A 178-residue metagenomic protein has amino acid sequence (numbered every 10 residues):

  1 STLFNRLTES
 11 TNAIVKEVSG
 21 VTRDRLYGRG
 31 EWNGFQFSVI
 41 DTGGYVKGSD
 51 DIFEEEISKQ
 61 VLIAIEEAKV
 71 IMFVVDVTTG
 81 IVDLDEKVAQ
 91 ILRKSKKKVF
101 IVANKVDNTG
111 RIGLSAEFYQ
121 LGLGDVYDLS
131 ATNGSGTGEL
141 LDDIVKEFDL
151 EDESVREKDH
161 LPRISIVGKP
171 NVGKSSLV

Functional and structural regions predicted by a protein language model:
S1-E54, S58, L62-E67, E117 (+1 more regions): Conserved G1/Walker A P-loop phosphate-binding module
S19-V21, G44-V46, T78-G80, K105-G110 (+1 more regions): Conserved nucleotide-binding/hydrolysis micro-motifs of P-loop NTPases
F53, L84, T132: Catalytic cores of large soluble enzymes that bind and process phosphate-bearing ligands
E56-D125: Conserved C-terminal guanine-recognition region of P-loop GTPase G domains, centered on the G4
V75, L129-S130, V167-P170: Surface-exposed loop and edge beta-strand positions of immunoglobulin-like domains
K97-F100, K105-K158, R163: Canonical P-loop GTPase G-domain recognition
